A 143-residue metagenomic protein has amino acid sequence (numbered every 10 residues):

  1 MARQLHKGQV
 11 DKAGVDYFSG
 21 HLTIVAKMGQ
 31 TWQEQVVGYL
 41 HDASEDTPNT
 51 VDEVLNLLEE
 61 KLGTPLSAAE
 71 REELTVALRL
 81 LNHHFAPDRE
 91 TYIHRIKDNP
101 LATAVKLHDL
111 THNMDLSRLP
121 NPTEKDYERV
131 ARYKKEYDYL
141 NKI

Functional and structural regions predicted by a protein language model:
M1-I143: Active-site helical microenvironments for divalent-metal-assisted chemistry
